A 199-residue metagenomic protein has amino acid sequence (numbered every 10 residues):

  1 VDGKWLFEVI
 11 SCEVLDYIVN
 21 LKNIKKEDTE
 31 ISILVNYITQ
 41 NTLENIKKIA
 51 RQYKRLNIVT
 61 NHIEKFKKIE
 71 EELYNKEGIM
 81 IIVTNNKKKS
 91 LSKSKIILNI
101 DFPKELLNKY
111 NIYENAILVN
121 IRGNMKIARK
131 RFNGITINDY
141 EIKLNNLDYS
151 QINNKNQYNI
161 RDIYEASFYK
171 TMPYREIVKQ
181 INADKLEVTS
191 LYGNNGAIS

Functional and structural regions predicted by a protein language model:
V1-D2, L144: Flexible, Lys/Arg-rich cytosolic regulatory linkers and terminal tails that connect or flank
D2-L15: A glycine-rich, Thr/Ser-enriched phosphate-binding loop motif common to dinucleotide/cofactor-binding enzymes
W5-F7, H62, R122-K126: Short, acidic/turn-prone active-site loops that include or flank metal/cofactor- and phosphate-binding residues
D16-N20: Hydrophobic/aromatic-lined pockets within catalytic cores
L21-K88: Glycine-rich phosphate/diphosphate-binding loop of Rossmann-like nucleotide-binding domains
Q52-K65, E70-E71, L106-K109, S150 (+2 more regions): Amphipathic, soluble alpha/beta structural segments
M80-D148: Rossmann-like adenosine-cofactor binding region
I121-S199: Adenosine-phosphate binding glycine-rich loop
